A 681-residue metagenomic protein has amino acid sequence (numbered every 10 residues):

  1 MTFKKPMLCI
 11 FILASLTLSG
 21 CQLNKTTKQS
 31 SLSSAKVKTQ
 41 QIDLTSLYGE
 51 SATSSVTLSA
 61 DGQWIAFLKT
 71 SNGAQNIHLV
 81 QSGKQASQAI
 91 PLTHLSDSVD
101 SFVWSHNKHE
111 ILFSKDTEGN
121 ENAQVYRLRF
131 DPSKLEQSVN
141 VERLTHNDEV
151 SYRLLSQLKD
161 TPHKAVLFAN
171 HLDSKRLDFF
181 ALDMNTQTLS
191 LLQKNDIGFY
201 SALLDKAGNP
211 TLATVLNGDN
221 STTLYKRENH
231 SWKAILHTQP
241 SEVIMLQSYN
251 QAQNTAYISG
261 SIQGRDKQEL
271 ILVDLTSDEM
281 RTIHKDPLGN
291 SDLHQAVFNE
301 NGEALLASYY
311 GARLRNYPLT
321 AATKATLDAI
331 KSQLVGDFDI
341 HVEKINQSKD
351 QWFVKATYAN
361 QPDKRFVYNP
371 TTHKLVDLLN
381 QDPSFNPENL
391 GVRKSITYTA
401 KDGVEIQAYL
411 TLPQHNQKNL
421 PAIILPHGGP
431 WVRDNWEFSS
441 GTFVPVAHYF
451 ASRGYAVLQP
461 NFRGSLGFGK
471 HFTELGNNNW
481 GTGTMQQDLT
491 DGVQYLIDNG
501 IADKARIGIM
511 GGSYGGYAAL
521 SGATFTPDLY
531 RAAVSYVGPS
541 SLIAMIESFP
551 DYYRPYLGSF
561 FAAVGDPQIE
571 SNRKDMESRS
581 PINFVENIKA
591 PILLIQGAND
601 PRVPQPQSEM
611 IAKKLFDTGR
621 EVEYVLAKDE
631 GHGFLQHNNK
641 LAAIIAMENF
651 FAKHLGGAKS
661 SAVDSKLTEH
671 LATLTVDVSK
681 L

Functional and structural regions predicted by a protein language model:
L18-G20: C-terminal motif of bacterial Sec signal peptides marking the signal peptidase cleavage site
Q22-N24: Bacterial signal peptide processing site
T27-T53, V80-D100, R129-S151, L182-Y200 (+5 more regions): Multi-bladed beta-propeller domains
E50, L68-I77, H94-S98, F113-Y126 (+14 more regions): A flexible loop/linker signature enriched in serine peptidases of the S9 family
S54-S55, Q193, Y200-L203, T214 (+4 more regions): Non-catalytic accessory segments flanking enzyme active sites
G62-I65, I111-L112, A165, T211 (+3 more regions): Hydrophobic beta-strand positions that form the internal "hydrophobic ladder" of WD40/Gbeta-like beta-propeller blades
F385-A505, G512-S513, E547, R554-P555: Cap/lid segment of the alpha/beta-hydrolase catalytic domain
Q459-L681: Active-site-proximal cap/loop segments of hydrolase catalytic domains
